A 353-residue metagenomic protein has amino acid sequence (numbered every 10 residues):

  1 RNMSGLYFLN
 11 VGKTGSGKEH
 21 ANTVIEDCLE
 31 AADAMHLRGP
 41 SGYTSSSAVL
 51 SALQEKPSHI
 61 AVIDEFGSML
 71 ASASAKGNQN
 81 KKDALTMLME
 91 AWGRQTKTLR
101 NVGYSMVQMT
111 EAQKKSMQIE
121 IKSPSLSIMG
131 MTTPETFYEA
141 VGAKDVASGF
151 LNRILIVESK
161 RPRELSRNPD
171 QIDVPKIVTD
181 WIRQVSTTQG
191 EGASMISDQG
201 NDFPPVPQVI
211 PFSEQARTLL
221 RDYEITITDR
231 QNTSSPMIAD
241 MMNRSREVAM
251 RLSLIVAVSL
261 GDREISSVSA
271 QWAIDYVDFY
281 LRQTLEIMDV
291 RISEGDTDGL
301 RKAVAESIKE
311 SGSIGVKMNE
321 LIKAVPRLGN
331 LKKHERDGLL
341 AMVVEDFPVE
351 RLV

Functional and structural regions predicted by a protein language model:
R1-V353: Phosphate-handling catalytic cores of nucleic-acid transaction enzymes
